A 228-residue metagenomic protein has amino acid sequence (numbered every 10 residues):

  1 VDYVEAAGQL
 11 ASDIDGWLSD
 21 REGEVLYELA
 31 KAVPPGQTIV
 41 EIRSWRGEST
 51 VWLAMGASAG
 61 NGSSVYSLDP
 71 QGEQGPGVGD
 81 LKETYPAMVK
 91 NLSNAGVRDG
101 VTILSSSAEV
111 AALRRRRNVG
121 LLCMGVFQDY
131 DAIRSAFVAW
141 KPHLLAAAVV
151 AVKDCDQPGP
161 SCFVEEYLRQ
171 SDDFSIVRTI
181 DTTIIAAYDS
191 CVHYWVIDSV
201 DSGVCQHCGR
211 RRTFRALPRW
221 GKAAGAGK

Functional and structural regions predicted by a protein language model:
D2-D13, G23-Y194, H207-A224: S-adenosylmethionine/decaboxylated-SAM
L18-E22: Phosphate/oxyanion-binding active-site loops and adjacent basic polyanion-contact surfaces
I197: Alpha-helical and His/Cys-centered functional microenvironments
S202: Residues immediately within or flanking Cys/His clusters that coordinate Zn2+ in small zinc-binding modules
A226-K228: Low-complexity, charge- and small-residue-enriched intrinsically disordered regions
